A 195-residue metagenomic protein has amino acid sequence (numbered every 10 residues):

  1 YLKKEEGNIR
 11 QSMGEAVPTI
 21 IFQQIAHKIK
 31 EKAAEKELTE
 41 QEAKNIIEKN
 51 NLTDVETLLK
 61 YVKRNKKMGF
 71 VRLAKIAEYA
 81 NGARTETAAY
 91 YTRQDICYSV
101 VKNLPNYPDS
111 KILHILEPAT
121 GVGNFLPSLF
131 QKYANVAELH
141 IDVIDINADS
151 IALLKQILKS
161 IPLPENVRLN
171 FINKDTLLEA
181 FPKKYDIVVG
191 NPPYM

Functional and structural regions predicted by a protein language model:
Y1-E37, Q41: C-terminal target-recognition/interaction regions appended to catalytic cores
K36-M195: SAM-dependent methyltransferase catalytic region
